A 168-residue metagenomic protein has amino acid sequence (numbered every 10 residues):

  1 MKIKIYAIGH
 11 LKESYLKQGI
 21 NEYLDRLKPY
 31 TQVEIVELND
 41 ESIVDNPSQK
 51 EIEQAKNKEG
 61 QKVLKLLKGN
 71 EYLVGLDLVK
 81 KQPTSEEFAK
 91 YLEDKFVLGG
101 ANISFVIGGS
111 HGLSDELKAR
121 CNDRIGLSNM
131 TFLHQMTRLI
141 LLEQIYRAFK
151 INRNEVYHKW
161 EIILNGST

Functional and structural regions predicted by a protein language model:
M1-L27: N-terminal beta1-alpha1 ligand-phosphate binding loop
K4-Y6, E34-V36, S104: A structural signal for isolated positions on well-ordered beta-strands in alpha/beta enzyme cores
L11, L78-K81, G109-G112: Short glycine-rich anion-binding loops that position phosphate/pyrophosphate groups of nucleotides and phosphorylated
P29-S42: A short beta-strand-loop structural module common to alpha/beta enzyme folds
T31, N70-E71, C121-N122: Short, well-ordered alpha-helix to beta-strand connector turns
N39-A101: S-adenosyl-L-methionine/SAH cofactor-binding core of RNA-modifying enzymes
D115-K159: Structured adenosyl-cofactor binding patch, chiefly the S-adenosyl-L-methionine
E161-T168: N-terminal amphipathic/basic-hydrophobic helices that include classical n-h-c signal peptides and signal-anchor
